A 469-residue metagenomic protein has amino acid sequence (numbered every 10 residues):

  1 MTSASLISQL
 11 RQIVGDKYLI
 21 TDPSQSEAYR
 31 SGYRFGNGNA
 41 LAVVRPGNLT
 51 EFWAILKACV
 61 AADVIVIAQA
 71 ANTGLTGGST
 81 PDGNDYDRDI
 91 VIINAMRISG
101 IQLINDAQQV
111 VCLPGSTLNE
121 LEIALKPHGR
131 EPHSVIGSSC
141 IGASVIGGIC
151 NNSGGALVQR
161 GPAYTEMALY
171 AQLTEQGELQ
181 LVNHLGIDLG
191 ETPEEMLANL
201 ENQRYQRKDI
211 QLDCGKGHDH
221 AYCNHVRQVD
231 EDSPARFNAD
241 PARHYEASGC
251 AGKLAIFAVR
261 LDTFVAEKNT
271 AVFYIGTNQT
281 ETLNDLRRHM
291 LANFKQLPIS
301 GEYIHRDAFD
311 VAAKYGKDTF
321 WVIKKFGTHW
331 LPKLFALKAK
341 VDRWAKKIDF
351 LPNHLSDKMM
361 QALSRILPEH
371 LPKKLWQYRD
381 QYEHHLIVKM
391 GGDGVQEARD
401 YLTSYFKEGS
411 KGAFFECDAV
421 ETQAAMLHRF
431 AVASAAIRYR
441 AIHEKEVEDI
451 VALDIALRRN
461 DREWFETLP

Functional and structural regions predicted by a protein language model:
M1-P469: Noncatalytic alpha-helical scaffold of FAD-dependent oxidoreductases
